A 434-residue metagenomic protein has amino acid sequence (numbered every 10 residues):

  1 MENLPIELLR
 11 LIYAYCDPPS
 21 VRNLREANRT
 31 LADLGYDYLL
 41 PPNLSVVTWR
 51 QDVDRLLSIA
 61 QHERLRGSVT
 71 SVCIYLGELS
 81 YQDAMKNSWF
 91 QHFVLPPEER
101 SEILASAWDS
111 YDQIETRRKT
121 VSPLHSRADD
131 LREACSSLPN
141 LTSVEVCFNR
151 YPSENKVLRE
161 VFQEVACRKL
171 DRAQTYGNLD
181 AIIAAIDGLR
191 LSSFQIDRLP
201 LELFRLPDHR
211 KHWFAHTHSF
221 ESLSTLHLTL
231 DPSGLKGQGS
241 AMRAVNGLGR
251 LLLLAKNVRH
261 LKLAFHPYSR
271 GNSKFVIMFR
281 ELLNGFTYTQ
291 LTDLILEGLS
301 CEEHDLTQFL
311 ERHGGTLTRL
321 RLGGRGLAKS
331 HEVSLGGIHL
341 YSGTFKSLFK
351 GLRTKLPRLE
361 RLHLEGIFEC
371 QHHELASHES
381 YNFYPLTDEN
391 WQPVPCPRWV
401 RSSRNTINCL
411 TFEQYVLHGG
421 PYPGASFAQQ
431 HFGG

Functional and structural regions predicted by a protein language model:
M1-T30, S126, R132, S136 (+3 more regions): N-terminal Skp1-binding subsegment of the F-box domain
E2-K86, S143, A173-Y176, A185 (+2 more regions): Hydrophobic regular-secondary-structure patch
L11-A14, E26, D33, I74 (+6 more regions): Ordered, helix-dominated protein-protein interaction surfaces in large eukaryotic regulatory proteins
Y36-L40, R64-V69, S137-S143, E164 (+6 more regions): Leucine-rich repeat
V46, I74, V146, I196 (+5 more regions): Conserved beta-strand positions
T48-I59, L79-L131, Y151-L179, P200-H212 (+5 more regions): Leucine-rich repeat
S71, F90, F148: Glycine-rich, aromatic-flanked loop segments that form ligand/cofactor-binding clefts across common enzyme folds
H212-T225, T229-D231, G237-M242, N246-L261: Acidic, serine/threonine- and glycine-rich low-complexity intrinsically disordered segments that serve as flexible
